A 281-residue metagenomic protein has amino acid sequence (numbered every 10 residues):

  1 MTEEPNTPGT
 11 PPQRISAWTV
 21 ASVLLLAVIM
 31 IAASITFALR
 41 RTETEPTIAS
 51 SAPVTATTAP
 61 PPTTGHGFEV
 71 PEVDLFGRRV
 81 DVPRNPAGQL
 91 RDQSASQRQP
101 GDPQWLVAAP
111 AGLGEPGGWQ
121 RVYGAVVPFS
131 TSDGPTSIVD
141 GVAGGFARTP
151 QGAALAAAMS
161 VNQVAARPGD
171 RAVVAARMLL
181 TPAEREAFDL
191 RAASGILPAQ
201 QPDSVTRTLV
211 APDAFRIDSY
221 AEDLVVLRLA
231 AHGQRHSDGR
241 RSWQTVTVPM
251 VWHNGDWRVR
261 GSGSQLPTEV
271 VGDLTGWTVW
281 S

Functional and structural regions predicted by a protein language model:
M1-Q13: N-terminal, positively charged topogenic segments adjacent to a membrane insertion site
E3-N6, G169-D256, G261-W280: Structured, amphipathic secondary-structure segments that form assembly/contact surfaces in multi-subunit
G9-T10, S130-T136, E222-V225: Short amphipathic alpha-helical segments, especially helix-boundary/capping motifs
T10-E43: Hydrophobic single-pass membrane-targeting/anchoring helices
I35-T42, I48-V107, G261-S281: Low-complexity, intrinsically disordered terminal/linker segments enriched in charged and Gly/Pro repeats
R91-T136, G144: Structured, soluble extracytoplasmic/luminal domains of envelope-associated proteins
G124-I196: Core segments of small alpha/beta cavity-forming domains
